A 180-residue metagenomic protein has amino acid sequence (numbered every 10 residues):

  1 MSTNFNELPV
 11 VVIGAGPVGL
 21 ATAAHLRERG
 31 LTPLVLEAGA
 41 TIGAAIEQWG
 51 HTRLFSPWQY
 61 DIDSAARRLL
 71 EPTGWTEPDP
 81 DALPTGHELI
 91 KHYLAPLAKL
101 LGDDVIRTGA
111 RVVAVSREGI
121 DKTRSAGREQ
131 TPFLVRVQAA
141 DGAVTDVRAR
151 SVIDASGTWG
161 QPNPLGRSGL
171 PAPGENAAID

Functional and structural regions predicted by a protein language model:
M1-L8, D180: A short, basic/flexible loop-to-alpha-helix module at the beginning of a structural domain
L8-V35: N-terminal Rossmann-like FAD-binding beta1-loop-alpha1 element of flavoenzymes
V18, T41, W159: Conserved Rossmann-like nucleotide-cofactor binding loop
T22, A45, R117, N163-L165: Short glycine-/acidic-enriched loop or helix-start segments at secondary-structure transitions that form or flank
R27-W49: Glycine-rich FAD pyrophosphate-binding loop
T41-H92: Glycine-rich active-site loop/strand segments that organize a redox cofactor
T76-Q161: Feature captures the FAD/FMN-dependent oxidoreductase FAD-binding
S156-D180: Glycine-rich dinucleotide-binding loop and its adjacent helix/turn
